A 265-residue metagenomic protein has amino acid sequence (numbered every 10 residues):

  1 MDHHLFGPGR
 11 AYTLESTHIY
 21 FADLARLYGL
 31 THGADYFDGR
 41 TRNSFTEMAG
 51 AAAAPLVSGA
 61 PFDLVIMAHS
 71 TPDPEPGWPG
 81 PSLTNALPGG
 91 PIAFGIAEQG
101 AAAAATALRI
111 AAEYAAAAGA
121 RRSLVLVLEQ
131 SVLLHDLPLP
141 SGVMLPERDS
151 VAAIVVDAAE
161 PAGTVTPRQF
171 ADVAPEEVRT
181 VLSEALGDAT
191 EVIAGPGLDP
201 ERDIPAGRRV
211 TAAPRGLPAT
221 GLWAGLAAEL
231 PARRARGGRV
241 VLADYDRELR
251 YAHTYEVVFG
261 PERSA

Functional and structural regions predicted by a protein language model:
M1-G39, L137-T190, Y251-A265: Condensing-enzyme catalytic core mediating Claisen C-C bond formation in acyl metabolism
R40-V57, V173-L186, L222-G225, E229: Short, well-ordered amphipathic alpha-helical segments that serve as non-catalytic structural scaffolds within diverse
N43-P88, D188-D199: Conserved beta-ketoacyl condensing-enzyme motif
V57-A60, E113-R122, D157-P161: Secondary-structure boundary elements
M67-A68, L124-E129, L242-D246: Short beta-strand segments
D73-P76, A102-A105, S131-D136: Short, well-ordered, mixed-charge alpha-helical segments that flank or form enzyme active sites
G90-I92, E98-A116, E191-A265: Claisen-condensing/thiolase-fold acyl-transfer catalytic domains that form or cleave C-C bonds in fatty acid
E98, A112, A120, L128-A152: Cofactor- and metal-binding active-site motifs of prokaryotic enzymes that mediate redox/radical or nucleophilic
